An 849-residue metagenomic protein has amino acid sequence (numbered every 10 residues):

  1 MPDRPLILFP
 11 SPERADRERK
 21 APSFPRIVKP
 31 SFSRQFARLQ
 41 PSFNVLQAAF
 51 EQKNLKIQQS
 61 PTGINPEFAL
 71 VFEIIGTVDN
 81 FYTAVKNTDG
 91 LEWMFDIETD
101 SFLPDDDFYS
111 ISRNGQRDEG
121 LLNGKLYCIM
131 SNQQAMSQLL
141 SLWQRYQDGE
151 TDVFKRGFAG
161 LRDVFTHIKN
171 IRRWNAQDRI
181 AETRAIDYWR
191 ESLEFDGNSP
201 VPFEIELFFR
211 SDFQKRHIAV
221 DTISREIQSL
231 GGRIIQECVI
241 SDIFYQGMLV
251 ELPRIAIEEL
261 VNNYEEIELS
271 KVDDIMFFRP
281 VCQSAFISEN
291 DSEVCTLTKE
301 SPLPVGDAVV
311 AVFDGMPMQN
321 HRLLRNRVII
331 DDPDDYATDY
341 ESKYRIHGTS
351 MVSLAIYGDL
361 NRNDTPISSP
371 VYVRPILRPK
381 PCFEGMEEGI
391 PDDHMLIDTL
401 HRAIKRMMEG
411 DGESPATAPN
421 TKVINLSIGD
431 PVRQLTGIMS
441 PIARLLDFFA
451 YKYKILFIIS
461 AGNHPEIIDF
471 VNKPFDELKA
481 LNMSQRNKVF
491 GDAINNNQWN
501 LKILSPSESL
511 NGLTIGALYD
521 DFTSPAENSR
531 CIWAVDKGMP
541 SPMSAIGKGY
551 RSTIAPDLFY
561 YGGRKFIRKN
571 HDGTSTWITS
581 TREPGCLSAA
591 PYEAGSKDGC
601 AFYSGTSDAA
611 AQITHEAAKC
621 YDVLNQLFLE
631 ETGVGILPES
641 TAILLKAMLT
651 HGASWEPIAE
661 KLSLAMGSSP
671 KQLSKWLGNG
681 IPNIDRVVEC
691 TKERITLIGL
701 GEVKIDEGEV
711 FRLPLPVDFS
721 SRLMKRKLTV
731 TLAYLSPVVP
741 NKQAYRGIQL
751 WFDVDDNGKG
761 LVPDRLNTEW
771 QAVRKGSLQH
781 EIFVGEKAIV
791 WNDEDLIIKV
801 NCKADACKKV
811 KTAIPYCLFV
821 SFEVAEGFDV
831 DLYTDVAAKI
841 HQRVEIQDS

Functional and structural regions predicted by a protein language model:
P2-V71, D89-S199, D221-E300: Autoinhibitory propeptides
D3-K20, R746-G758, D793-S849: C-terminal edge strands of extracellular/lumenal beta-sandwich accessory domains
E67-I111, F203-F208, Q214-G231, K725-L778: Extended low-complexity, serine/threonine- and proline-enriched intrinsically disordered segments
C238, P381-S509, K597-S604, D608-A610 (+1 more regions): Substrate-binding/access-modulating region of protease and related hydrolase catalytic domains
K271, N463-R564, R568-S575: Structured lumen-facing ectodomains of secretory-pathway proteins
T298-D332, T338-M395, P419, Q434-L435 (+7 more regions): Subtilisin-like serine protease catalytic core
G315-D334, L518-I532, M539-A610, L627: Catalytic-core environment of secreted peptidases
G462, L664-D753: Secreted peptidase-domain scaffold signal
